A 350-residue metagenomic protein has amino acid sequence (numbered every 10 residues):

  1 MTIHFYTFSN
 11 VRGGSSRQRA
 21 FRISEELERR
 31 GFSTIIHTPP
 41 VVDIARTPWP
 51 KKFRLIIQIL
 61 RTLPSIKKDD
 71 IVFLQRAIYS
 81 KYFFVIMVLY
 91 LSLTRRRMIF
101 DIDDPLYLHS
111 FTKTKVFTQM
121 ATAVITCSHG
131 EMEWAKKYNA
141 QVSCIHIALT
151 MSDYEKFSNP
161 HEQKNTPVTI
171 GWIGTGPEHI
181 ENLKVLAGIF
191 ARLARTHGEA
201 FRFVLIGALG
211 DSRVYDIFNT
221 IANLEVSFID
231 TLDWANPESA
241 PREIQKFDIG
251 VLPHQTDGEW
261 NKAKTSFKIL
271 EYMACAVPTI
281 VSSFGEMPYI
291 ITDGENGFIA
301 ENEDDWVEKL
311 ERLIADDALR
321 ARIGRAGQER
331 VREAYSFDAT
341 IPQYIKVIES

Functional and structural regions predicted by a protein language model:
H4-F5, E162-A191, F203-V204: Conserved donor-binding/catalytic core segment of Leloir-type glycosyltransferases
L108, L149-P167, E181, S350: Acidic anion/phosphate-binding donor-loop and adjacent secondary structure in glycosyltransferase catalytic cores
L108-S110, T114-V142, M151-K156: A short, active-site helix/loop in glycosyltransferases that binds the activated sugar's phosphate group
G207, Y215-Q245, I249: Nucleotide-activated donor-binding/catalytic signature segment of Leloir-type glycosyltransferases, i.e., the conserved
G250-L252, E271-A274, P278-V281: Short hydrophobic beta-strand element within catalytic cores of glycosyltransferases and related nucleotide-activated
K262-A263, S283-G294, F298-I299: Short acidic/histidine- and often glycine-rich active-site loop of Leloir-type glycosyltransferases that engages
D293-D304, R312-A318: Conserved acidic donor-binding segment of nucleotide-sugar-dependent glycosyltransferases
R312, L319-A334, Q343-K346: A short, well-ordered alpha-helix in the C-terminal region of glycosyltransferases
